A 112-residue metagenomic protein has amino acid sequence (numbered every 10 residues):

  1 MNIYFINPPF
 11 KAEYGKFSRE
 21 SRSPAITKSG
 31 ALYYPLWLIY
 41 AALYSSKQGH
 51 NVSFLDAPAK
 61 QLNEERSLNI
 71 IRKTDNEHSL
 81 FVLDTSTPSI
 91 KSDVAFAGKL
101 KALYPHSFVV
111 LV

Functional and structural regions predicted by a protein language model:
M1-V112: A short, structured N-terminal alpha-helical element that caps or precedes a catalytic domain
